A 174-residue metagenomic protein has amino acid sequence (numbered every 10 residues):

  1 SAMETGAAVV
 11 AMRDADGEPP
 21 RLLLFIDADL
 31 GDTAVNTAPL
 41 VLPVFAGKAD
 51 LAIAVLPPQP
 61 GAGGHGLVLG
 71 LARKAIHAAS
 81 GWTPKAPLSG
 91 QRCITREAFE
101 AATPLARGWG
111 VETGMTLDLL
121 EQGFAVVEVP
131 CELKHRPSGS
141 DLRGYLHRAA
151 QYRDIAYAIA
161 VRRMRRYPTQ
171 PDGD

Functional and structural regions predicted by a protein language model:
S1-V9, P20, T33-R107, S138-L142: Acceptor/aglycone-binding surface of glycosyltransferases and processive sugar-polymer synthases
G6, D29, T95, L119 (+1 more regions): Residue-level signature of catalytic and energy-coupling elements of molecular machines, predominantly ATP/GTP-dependent
V10, D14, V44, L119: Hydrophobic pocket-lining residues that define ligand/cofactor binding sites across diverse proteins
G17-G31: Short beta-strand-to-loop acidic/aromatic patch adjacent to the donor-nucleotide binding site
F25, A54, V129: Short beta-strand and adjacent tight-turn residues that come in two discontinuous sequence segments and form the edges
D27-D29, D50, E112-G114: Acidic active-site catalytic centers that drive phospho-/nucleotidyl reactions and related ester hydrolyses
L30, L56, C131: Active-site loop/turn elements of alpha/beta-hydrolase fold enzymes, especially the short glycine-/histidine-rich
L105-A106, G110-D174: Hydrophobic helical membrane-anchoring modules
